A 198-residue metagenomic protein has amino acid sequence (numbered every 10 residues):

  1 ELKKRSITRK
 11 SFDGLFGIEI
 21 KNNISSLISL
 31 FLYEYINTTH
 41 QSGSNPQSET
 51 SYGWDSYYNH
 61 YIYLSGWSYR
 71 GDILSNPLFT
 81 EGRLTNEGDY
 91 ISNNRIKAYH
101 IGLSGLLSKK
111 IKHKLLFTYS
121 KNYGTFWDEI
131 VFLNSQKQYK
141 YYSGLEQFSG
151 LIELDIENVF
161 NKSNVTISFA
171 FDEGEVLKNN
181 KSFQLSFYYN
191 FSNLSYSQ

Functional and structural regions predicted by a protein language model:
E1-Q198: Outer-membrane beta-barrel pore domains
